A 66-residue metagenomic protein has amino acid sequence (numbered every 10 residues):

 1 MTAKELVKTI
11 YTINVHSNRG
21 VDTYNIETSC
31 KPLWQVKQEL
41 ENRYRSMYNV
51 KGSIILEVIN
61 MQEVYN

Functional and structural regions predicted by a protein language model:
A3-V21: Short aromatic-glycine-(Arg/Gly/Cys) micro-motifs in beta-strand/loop hairpins
K4-E5, N25-E27, E63-N66: Intrinsically disordered, low-complexity polyampholyte segments enriched for Lys and acidic residues
Y11-V15, W34, I54-L56: Extended low-polarity, hydrophobic cluster-rich segments
V15, I26-E27, Y44, K51: Intrinsically disordered, low-complexity segments
H16, E27-S29, E57-I59: A structural detector for beta-sheet-dominated domains
G20-W34: A short, exposed loop/beta-hairpin motif centered on an aromatic-Gly-Thr core
N42-N66: Short, mixed-charge low-complexity intrinsically disordered segments
